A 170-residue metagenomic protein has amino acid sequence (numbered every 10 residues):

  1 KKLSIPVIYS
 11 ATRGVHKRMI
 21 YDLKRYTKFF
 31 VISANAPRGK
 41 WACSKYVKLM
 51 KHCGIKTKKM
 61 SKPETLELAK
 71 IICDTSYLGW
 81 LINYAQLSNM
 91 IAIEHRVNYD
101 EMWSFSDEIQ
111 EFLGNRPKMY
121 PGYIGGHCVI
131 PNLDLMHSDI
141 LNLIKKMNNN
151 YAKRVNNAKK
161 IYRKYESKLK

Functional and structural regions predicted by a protein language model:
K2-G14, M19-G114: Internal alpha-helical scaffold of NAD(P)-dependent oxidoreductase catalytic cores
E64-L68, L78-G79, N83-L169: Interdomain hinge/lid region at the active-site interface of Rossmann-like NAD(P)-dependent oxidoreductases
